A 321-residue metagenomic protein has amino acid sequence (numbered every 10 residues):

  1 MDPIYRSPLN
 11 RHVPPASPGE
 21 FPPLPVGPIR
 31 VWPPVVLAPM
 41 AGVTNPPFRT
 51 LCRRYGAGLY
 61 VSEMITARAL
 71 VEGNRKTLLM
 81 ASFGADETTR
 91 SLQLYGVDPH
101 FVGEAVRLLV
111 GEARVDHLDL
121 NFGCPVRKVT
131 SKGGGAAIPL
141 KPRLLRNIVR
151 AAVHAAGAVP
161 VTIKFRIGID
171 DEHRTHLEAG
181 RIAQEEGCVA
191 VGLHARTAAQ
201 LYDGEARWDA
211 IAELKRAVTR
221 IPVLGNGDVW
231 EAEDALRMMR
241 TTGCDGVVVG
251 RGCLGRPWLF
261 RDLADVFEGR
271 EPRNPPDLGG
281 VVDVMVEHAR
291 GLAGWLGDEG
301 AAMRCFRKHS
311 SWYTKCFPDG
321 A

Functional and structural regions predicted by a protein language model:
M1-V35, A41, P46-P47, N147 (+7 more regions): Alpha/beta catalytic cores of nucleotide-metabolism and tRNA/nucleoside-modifying enzymes
N10-P25, M40-D116: Glycine-rich, positively charged N-terminal anion/phosphate-binding segment
L24-V36, R68-T89, C124-G134, H154-I167: N-terminal small/glycine-rich loop or linker at the start of catalytic domains across soluble metabolic enzymes
M40-G42, I65-A67, Y95-V97, G123-P125 (+4 more regions): Active-site beta-loop-alpha junctions enriched in small/polar residues
L59-S62, H117-L120, D245-V249: Short hydrophobic/aromatic-enriched beta-strand-loop microsegments
V97, L140, P276: Residue-level signal for the nucleotide or nucleotide-sugar donor/cofactor binding architecture
H100-G134, I138-V223, L236: Alpha/beta enzyme core
